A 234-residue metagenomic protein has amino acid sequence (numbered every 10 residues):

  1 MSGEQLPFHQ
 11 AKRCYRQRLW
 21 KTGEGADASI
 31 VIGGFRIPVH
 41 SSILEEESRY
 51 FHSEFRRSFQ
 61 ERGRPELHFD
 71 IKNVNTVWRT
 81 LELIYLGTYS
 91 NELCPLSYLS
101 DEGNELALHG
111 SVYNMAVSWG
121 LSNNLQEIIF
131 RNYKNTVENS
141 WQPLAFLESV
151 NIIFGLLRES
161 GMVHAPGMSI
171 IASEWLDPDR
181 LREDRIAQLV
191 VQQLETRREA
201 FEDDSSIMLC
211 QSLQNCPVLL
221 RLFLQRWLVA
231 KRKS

Functional and structural regions predicted by a protein language model:
M1-S42, I71, N75, L83-A107: N-terminal BTB/POZ boundary and linker segment
C14-L19, H52-R57, D70, A172-D177: Intrinsically disordered, low-complexity boundary segments flanking structured domains
C14-Y15, Y50, R79, R185 (+3 more regions): Exposed alpha-helical structural elements
R18, E54, L83, L156 (+4 more regions): Residues that form generic nucleotide/phosphate-binding pockets
G23-E66, V74, W78-Y85, G120-R131: Alpha-helical oligomerization interface recognition
H40, F69-D70, D101, W175 (+2 more regions): Generic alpha-helical structural element
R79-A200: Post-BTB helical module
A200, D204-S234: Eukaryote-biased recognition of C-terminal alpha-helical segments
